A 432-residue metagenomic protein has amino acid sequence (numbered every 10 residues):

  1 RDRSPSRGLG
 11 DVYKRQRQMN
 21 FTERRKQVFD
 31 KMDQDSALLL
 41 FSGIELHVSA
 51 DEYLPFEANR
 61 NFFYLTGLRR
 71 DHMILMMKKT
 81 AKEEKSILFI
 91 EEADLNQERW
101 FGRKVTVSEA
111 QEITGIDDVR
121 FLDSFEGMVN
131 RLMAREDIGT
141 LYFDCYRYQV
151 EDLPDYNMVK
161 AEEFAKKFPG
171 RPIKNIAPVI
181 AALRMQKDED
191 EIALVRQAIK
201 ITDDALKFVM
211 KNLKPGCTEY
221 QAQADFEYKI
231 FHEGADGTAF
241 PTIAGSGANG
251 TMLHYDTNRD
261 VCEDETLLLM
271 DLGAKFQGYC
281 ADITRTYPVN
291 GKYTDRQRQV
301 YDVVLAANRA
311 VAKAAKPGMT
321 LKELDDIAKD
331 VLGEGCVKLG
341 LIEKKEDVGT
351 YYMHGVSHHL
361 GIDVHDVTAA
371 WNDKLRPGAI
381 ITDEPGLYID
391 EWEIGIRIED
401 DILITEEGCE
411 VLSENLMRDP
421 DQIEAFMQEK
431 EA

Functional and structural regions predicted by a protein language model:
R1-Q16: Single conserved hydrophobic/aromatic residue that forms the stacking wall/gate of nucleotide- or nucleobase-binding
K14-A432: Active-site neighborhoods and metal-handling regions in enzymes and metal-associated proteins
